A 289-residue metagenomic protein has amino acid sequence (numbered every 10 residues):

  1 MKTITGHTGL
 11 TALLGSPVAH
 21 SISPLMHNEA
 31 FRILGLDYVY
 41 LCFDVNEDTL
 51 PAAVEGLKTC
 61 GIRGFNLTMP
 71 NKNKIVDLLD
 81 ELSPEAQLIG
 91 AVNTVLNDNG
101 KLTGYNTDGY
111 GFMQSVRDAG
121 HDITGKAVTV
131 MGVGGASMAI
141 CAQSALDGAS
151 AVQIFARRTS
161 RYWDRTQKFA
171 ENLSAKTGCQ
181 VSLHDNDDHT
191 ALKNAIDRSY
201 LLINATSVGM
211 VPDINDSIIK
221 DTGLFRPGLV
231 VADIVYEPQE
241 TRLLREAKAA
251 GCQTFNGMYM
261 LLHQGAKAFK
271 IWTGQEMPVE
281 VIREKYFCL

Functional and structural regions predicted by a protein language model:
T3-A119: Phosphate/diphosphate ligand-binding glycine-rich loop within oxidoreductases
I4-H7, I123-T124, L146, I219-G228: Short, conserved loop/helix-junction motifs that constitute active-site signature segments in enzyme catalytic cores
G15, N106-G109, G125-L146: Glycine-rich adenosine-cofactor-binding loop
L146-A151, A250-Q253: Conserved S-adenosyl-L-methionine
A149-T177: NAD(P)-binding Rossmann-fold cofactor-contacting core
G178-T254: Rossmann-like adenosine-cofactor binding region
G228-V230, I234-L289: Adenosine-phosphate binding glycine-rich loop
